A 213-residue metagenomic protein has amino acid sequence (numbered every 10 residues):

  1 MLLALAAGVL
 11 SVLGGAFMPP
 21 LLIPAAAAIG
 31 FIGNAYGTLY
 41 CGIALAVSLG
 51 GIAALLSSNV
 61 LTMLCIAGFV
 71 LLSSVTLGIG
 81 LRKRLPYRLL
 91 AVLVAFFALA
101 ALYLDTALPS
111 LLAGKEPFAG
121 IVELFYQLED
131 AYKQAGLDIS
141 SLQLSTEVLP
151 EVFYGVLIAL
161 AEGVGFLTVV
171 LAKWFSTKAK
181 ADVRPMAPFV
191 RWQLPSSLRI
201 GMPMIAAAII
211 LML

Functional and structural regions predicted by a protein language model:
M1-V47: Hydrophobic transmembrane alpha-helices
L2-A6, G42-A46, M63-L64, L90-V92 (+2 more regions): Hydrophobic alpha-helical transmembrane segments
A16-L22, S58-F69: Structural signature of hydrophobic alpha-helical transmembrane segments
I52, C65-P109: Short helix-perturbing small/polar motifs within transmembrane alpha-helices
Y87-T106, Q143-A161, W192-S197: Alpha-helical membrane-spanning segments of integral membrane proteins, especially the hydrophobic core of TM bundles
L104-V152: Membrane-interface interhelical loops and short interface/amphipathic helices in multi-pass inner-membrane
Y154-K180: Transmembrane alpha-helical segments in integral membrane proteins
A179-L213: Small-residue-rich helix-loop
